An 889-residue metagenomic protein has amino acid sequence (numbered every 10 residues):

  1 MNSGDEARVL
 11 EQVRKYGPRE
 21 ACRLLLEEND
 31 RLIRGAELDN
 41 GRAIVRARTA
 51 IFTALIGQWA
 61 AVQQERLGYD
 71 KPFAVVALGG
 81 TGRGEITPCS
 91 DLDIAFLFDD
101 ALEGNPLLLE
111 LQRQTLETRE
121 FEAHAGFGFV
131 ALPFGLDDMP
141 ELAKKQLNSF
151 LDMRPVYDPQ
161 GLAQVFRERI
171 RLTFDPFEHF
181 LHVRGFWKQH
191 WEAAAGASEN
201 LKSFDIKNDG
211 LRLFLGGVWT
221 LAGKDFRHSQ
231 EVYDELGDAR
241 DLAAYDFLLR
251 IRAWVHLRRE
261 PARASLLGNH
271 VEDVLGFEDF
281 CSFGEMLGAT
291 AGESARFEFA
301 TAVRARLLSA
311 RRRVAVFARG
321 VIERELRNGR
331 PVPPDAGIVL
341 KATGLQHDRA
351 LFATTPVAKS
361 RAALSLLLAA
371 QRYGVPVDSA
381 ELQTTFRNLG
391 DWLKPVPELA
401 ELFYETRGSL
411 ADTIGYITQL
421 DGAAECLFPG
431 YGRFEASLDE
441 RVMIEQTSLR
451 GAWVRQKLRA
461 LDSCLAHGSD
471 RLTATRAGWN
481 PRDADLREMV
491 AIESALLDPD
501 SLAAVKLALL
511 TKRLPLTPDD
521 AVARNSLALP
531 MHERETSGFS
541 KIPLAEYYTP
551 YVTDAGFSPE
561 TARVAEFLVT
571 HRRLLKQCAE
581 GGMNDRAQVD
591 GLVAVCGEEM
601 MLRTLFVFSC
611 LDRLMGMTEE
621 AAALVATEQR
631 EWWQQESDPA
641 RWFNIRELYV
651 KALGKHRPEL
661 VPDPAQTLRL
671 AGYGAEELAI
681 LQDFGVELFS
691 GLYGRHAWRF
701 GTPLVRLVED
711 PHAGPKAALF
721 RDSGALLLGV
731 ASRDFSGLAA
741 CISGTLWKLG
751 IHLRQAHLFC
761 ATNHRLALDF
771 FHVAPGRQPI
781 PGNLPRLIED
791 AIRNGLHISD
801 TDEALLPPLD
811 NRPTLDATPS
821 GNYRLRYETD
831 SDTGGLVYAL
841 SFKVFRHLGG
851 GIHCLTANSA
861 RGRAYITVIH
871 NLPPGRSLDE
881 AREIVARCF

Functional and structural regions predicted by a protein language model:
G4-R8, D30, R169-G329, V375-Q383 (+3 more regions): Conserved nucleotidyltransferase catalytic core and NTase-mimicking acidic/glycine-rich helix/loop elements in nucleic
Q12-E37, R42-Y69, D205-F226, S360 (+3 more regions): Acidic/His-rich, divalent-metal-binding segments that scaffold phosphate/diphosphate chemistry
D39, A43-I44, F52-P106: Active-site nucleotide-donor binding segment shared across nucleotidyl transfer reactions
R42, T49-Q58, Q63-Y69, G104-L172 (+3 more regions): Conserved catalytic core of two-metal-ion nucleotidyltransferases
I44, F180-E199, D225-D234, V255-F280 (+11 more regions): Short coil/turn segments at secondary-structure boundaries
E85-P106, E488-K655: Divalent metal-dependent catalytic cores for phosphoryl transfer on phosphate-bearing substrates
P140-D205, R227, D585-W633, D638-R641 (+1 more regions): Long, amphipathic alpha-helical stalk/connector segments used for oligomerization, subunit docking, or mechanical
F247, F297, T301-Q346, D412 (+1 more regions): Regulatory modules associated with amino-acid/nitrogen control
